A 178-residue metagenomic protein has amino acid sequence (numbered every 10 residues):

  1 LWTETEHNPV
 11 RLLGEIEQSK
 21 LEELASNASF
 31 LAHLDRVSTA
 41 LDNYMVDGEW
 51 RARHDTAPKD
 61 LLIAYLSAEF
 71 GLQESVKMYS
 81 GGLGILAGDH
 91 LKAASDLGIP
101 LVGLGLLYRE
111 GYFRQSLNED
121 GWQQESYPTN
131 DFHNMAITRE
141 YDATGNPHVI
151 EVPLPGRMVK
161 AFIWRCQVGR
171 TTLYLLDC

Functional and structural regions predicted by a protein language model:
L1-C178: Catalytic cores of carbohydrate-active enzymes across secretory and cytosolic contexts
